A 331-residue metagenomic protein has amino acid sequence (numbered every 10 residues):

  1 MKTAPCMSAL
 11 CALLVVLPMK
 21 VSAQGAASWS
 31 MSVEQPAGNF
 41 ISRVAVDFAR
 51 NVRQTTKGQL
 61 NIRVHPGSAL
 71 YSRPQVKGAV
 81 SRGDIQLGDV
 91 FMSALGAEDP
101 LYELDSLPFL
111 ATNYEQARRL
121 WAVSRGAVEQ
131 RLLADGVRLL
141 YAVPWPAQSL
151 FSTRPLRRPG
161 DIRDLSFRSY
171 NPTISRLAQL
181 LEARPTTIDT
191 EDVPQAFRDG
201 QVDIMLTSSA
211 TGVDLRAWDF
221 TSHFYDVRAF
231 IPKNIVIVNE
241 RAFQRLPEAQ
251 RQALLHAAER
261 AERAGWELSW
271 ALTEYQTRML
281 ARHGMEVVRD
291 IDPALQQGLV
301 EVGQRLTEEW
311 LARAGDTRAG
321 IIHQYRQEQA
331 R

Functional and structural regions predicted by a protein language model:
M1-A9: Bacterial N-terminal signal peptides that target proteins for export
K2, K20-S22: Short, intrinsically disordered or compositionally biased N-terminal tails of bacterial proteins
S8-K20: Bacterial N-terminal signal peptides
A12, Q24-Q116, V128, L132-R331: N-terminal secretory/targeting leader peptides
R119: Short beta-strand-centered segments that line the small-molecule binding cleft or hinge of alpha/beta clamshell
A122: An acidic, glycine-rich surface segment that forms the CoA-thioester-binding/catalytic face of crotonase-fold enzymes
